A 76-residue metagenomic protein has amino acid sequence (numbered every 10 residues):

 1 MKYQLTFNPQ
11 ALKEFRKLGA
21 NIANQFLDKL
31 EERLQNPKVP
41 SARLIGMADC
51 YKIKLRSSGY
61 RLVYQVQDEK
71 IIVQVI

Functional and structural regions predicted by a protein language model:
M1-S57, V66-Q74: Basic, Lys/Arg-enriched alpha-helical interface segments
R61-V63: Short acidic loop-to-beta-strand element that houses the catalytic metal-binding Asp/Glu of nuclease active sites
